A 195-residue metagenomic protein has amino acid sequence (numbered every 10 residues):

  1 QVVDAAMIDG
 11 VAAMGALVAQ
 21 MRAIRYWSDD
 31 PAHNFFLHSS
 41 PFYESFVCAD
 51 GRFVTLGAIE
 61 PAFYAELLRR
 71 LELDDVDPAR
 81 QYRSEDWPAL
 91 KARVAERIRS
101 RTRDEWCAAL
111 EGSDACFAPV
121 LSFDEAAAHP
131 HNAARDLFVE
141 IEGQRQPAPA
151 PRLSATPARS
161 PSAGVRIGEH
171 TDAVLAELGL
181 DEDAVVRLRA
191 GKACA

Functional and structural regions predicted by a protein language model:
Q1-V54, A58: Active-site-adjacent "lid/gating" segments in soluble enzymes
L37, P41-S113, F117: Aromatic-enriched alpha-helical interface/lid elements that frame and gate functional surfaces
R69, E111, A128, A176 (+1 more regions): Short polybasic/polar patches that bind polyanions
L73, N132, L180-D181, A193: Helix N-cap/coil-helix junction residues
P78, I141-R189: Flexible, small-/acidic-enriched active-site or ligand-binding loops
P78-K91, L121-A128, Q144, A184-A195: Short linear loop/turn motifs
E111-P161: A glycine-rich dinucleotide-binding beta-alpha-beta segment and adjacent secondary-structure elements that constitute
